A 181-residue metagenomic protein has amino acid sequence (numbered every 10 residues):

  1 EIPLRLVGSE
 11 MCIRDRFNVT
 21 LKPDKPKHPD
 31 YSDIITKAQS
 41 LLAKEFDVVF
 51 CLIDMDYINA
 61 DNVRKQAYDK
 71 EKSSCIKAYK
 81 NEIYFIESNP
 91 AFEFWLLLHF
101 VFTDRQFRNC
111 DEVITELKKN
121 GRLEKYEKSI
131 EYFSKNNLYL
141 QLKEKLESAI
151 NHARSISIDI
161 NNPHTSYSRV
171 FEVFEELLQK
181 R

Functional and structural regions predicted by a protein language model:
E1-G8, C12-I13: Single conserved hydrophobic/aromatic residue that forms the stacking wall/gate of nucleotide- or nucleobase-binding
R14-P23, S32-F50, M55-R181: C-terminal accessory helical subdomains adjacent to catalytic cores in phosphodiester- and nucleotide-handling enzymes
K25-K27: Conserved helicase motor
